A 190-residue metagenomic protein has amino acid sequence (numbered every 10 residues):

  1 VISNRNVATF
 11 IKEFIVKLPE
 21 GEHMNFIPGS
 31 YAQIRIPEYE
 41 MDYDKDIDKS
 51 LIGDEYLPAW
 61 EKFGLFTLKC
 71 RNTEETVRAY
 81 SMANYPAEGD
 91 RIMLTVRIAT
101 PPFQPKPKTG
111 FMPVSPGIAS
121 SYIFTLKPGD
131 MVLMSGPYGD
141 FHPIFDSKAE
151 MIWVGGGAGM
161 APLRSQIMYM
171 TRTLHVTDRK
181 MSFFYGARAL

Functional and structural regions predicted by a protein language model:
V1-P128, A187-A189: Ferredoxin-reductase
L68, I98-L190: FNR/FR-type flavoprotein reductase catalytic core
